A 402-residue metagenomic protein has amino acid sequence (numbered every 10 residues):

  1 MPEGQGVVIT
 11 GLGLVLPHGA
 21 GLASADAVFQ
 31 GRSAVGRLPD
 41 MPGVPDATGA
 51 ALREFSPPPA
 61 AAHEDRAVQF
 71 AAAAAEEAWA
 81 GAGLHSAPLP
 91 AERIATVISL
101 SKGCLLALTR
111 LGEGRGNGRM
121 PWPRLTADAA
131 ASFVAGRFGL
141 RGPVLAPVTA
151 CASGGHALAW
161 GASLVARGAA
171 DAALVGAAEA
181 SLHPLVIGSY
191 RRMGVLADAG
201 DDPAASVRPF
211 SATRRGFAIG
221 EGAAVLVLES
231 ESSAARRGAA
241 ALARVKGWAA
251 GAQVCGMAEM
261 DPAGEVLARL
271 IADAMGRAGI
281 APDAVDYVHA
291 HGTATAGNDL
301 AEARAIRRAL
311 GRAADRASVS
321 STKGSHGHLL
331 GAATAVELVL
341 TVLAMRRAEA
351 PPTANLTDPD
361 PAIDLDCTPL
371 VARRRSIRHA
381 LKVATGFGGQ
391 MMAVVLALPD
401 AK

Functional and structural regions predicted by a protein language model:
M1-A60, A82, S232-R244, V339-T353 (+1 more regions): ACP-dependent fatty acid/polyketide chain-elongation machinery
P2-G4, G36-A73, S101-W160, A169 (+2 more regions): Conserved catalytic cysteine-centered active-site region of acyl-thioester-dependent Claisen-condensing enzymes
Q5-V15, D26, R32-L38, D201-A278 (+2 more regions): Condensing-enzyme catalytic core mediating Claisen C-C bond formation in acyl metabolism
F70-A82, A130, S230-E231, A263-G279 (+3 more regions): Short, well-ordered amphipathic alpha-helical segments that serve as non-catalytic structural scaffolds within diverse
A71-G83, F138, L145-E179, A218-A239 (+2 more regions): Active-site-proximal alpha-helical scaffold in enzymes
A78-E92, R137, A234-A241, L270-Y287 (+1 more regions): Phosphate/pyrophosphate-binding loops at sites that engage ATP/ADP/AMP, CoA/4′-phosphopantetheine, polyphosphate
G116-G118, A159, S163, S181-R236 (+4 more regions): Glycine-/small-residue-rich "gating" segment that lines the acyl/pantetheine channel and substrate pocket
A169-F210, R214, W248-P262, G292-D299 (+1 more regions): Acyl-CoA/ACP chain-elongation machinery
